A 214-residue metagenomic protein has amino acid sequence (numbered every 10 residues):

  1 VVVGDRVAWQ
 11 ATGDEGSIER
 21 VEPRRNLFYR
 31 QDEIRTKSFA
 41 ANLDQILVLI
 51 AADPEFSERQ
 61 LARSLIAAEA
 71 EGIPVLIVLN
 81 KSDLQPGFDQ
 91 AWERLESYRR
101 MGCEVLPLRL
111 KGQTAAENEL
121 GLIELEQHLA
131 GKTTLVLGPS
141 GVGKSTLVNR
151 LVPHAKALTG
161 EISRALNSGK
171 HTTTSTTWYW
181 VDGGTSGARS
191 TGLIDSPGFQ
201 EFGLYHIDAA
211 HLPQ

Functional and structural regions predicted by a protein language model:
V3-E15, R20-I46, I50, A67 (+6 more regions): Helix-rich effector regions associated with P-loop NTPase G domains
L49-E58: Short, glycine-rich nucleotide/cofactor-binding loops
P54, D83, N149: Catalytic acidic motif of RecA-like/P-loop NTPases
S57-A70: Amphipathic helical hotspot of TIR/SEFIR-family domains
P74-I77, L129: Conserved structured catalytic cores and adjacent interaction surfaces of nucleotide-binding/hydrolyzing enzymes
L84-V142: Canonical P-loop GTPase G-domain recognition
L129, L147, S196: Conserved S/T- and glycine-rich ATP-binding loop of Class I adenylate-forming
S140, S145-T146, R150: Walker A/P-loop
